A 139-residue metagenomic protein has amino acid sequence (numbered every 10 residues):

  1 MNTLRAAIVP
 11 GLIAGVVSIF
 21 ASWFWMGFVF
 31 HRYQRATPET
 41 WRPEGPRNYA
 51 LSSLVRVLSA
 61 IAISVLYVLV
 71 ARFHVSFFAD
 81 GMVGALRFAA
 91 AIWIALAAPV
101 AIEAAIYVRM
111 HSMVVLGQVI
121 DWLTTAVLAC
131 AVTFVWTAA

Functional and structural regions predicted by a protein language model:
M1-A139: Juxtamembrane/disordered regions of integral membrane proteins
